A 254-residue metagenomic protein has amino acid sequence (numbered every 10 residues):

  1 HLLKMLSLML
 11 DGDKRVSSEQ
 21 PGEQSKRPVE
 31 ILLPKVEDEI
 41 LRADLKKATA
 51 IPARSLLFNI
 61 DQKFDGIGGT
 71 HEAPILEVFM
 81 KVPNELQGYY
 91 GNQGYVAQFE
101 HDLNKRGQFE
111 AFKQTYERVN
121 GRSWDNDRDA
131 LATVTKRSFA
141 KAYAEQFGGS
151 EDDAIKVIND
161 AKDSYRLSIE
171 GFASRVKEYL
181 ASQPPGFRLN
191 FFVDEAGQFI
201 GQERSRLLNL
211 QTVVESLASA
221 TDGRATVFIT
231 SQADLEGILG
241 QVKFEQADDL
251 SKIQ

Functional and structural regions predicted by a protein language model:
H1, R54-L57, F187-F191, R224-I229 (+1 more regions): Beta-sheet entry/capping signal
L2-D129, Q254: P-loop NTPase motor core
L3-G12, E72-F79, S205-Q211, D234-I253: Short secondary-structure boundary/capping segments
L8, Q62-I67, G197-Q198, Q232-G237: Conserved nucleotide-binding/hydrolysis micro-motifs of P-loop NTPases
G12, R175-S182, N209-T226, D249-I253: Substrate-engagement module of ASCE P-loop NTPases
L56-K63, P184-S205: Conserved P-loop NTPase "ATPase switch" module shared by AAA+ and STAND
T133-N190, E203-R206: Conserved helicase/translocase P-loop NTPase motor core
L217-F244: Sensor-1/coupling segment of RecA-like P-loop NTPase cores
